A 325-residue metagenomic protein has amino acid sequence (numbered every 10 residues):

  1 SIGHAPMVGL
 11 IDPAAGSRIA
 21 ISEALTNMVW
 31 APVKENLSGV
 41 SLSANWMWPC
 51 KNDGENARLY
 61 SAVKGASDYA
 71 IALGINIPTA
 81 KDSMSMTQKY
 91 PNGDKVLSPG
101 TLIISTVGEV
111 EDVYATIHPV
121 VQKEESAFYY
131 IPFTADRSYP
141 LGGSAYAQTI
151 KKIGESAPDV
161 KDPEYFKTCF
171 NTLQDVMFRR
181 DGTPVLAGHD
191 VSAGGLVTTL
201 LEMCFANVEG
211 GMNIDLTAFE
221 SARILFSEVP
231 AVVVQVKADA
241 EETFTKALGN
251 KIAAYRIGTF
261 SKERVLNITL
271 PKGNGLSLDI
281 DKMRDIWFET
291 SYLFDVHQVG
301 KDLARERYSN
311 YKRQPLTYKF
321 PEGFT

Functional and structural regions predicted by a protein language model:
S1-G9, L59-S61, N76, D82-F226 (+1 more regions): Intein/HINT protein-splicing elements and their conserved insertion hotspots or analogous self-processing inserts
L10-Q88: A glycine-rich phosphate/pyrophosphate-binding beta-strand-loop-alpha-helix module
V229-A231: Short, solvent-exposed beta-strand edge segments and adjacent coil->beta transition regions
V233-K237: Short hydrophobic/aromatic beta-strand micro-patches that form the beta-sheet surface supporting nucleotide- or nucleic
